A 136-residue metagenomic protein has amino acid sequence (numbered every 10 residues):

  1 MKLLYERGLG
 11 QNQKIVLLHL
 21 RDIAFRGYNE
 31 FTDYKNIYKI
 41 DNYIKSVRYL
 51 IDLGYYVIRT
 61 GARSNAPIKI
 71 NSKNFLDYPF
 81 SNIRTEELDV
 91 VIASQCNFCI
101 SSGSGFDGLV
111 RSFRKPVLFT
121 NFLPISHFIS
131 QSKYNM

Functional and structural regions predicted by a protein language model:
M1-L18: Nucleotide-sugar donor-binding and catalytic loop/hinge architecture of NDP-sugar-dependent glycosyltransferases
K2-L4, I44-K45, T85-L88, S104-G105: A generic local structural motif
Q13-R26, I40-E86: Catalytic donor nucleotide-activated moiety binding site of glycosyltransferases and closely related
F25-N36: Short, flexible/disordered intra-domain loops and linkers
N29-E30, K69-S72, S130-S132: Short aromatic-enriched loop/helix-cap "lid" or pocket-rim segments at secondary-structure transitions that line
Y34-K35, D77-Y78, Q95: A generic structural signal for short
D89-N135: A donor-sugar binding/catalytic signature common to diverse glycosyltransferases and related nucleotide-sugar
